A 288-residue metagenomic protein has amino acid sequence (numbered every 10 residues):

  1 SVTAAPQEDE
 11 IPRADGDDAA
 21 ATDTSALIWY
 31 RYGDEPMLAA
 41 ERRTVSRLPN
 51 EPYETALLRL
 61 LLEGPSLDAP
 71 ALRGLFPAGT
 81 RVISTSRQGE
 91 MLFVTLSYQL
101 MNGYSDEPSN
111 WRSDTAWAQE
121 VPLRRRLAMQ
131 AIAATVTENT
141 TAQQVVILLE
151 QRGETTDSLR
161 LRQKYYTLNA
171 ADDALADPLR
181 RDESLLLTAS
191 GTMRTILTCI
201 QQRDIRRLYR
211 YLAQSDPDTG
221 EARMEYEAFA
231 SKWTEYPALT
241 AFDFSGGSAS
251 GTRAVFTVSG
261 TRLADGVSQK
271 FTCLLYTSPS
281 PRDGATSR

Functional and structural regions predicted by a protein language model:
S1-R282, R288: Bimodal "functional hotspot" detector
